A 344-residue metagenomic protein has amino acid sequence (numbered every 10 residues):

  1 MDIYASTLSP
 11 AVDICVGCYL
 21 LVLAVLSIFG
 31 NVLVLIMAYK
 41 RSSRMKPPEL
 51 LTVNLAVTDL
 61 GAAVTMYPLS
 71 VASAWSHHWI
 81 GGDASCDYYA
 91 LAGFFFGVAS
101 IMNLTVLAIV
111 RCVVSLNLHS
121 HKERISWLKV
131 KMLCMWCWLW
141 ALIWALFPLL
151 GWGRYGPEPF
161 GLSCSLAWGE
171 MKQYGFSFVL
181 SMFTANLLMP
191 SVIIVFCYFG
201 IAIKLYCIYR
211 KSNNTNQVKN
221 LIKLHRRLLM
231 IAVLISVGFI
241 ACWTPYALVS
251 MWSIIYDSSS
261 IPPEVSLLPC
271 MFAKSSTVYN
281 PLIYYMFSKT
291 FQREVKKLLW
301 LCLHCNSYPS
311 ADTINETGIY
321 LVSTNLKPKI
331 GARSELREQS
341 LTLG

Functional and structural regions predicted by a protein language model:
M1-F29, G344: Extracellular N-terminal segment of 7TM GPCRs
M1-T7, A74-A92, E123-V130, I143-L188: Loop architecture of class A 7-transmembrane GPCRs
M1-T7, C207-L229, K289-G344: Intrinsically disordered regulatory tails of 7TM GPCRs
S9-L21, P47-L107, V114-R124: Extracellular TM2-ECL1-early TM3 structural module of rhodopsin-like
A24, N54-Y67, F94, L133-A145 (+3 more regions): Alpha-helical transmembrane segments of multi-pass membrane proteins
I28-Y39, A56, A63-S70, F95-H119 (+3 more regions): Cytoplasm-facing ends of alpha-helical transmembrane segments in multi-pass membrane proteins
N103-N117, P148-P159, S181-T215, L229-S253 (+1 more regions): Class A (rhodopsin-like) GPCR signature focused on the TM5-ICL3 interface and adjacent 7TM helical core
I193, A241, A247-M251, L267-G318: Seventh transmembrane helix
